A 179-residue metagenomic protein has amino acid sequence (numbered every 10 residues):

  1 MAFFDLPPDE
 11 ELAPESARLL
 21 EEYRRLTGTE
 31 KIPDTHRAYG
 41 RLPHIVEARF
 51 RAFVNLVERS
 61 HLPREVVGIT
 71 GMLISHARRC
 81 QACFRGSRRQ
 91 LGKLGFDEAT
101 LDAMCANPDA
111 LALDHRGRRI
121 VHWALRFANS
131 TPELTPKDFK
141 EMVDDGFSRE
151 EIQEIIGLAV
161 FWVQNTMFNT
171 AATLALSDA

Functional and structural regions predicted by a protein language model:
M1-A179: Hydrophobic alpha-helical segments
